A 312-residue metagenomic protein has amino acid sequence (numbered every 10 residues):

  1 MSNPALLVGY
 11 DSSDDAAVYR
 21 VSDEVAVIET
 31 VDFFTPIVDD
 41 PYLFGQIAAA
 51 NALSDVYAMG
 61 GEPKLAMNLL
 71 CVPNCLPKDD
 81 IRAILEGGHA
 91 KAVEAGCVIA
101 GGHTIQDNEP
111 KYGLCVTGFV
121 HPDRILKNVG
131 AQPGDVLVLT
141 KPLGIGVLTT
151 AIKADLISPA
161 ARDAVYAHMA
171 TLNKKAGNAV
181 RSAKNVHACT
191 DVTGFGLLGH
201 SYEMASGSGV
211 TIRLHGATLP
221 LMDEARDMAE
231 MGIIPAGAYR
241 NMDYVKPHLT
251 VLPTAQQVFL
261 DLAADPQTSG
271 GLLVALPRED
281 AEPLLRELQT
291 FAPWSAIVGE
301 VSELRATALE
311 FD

Functional and structural regions predicted by a protein language model:
M1-D312: Helix-biased detector of long, well-ordered alpha-helical tracts
